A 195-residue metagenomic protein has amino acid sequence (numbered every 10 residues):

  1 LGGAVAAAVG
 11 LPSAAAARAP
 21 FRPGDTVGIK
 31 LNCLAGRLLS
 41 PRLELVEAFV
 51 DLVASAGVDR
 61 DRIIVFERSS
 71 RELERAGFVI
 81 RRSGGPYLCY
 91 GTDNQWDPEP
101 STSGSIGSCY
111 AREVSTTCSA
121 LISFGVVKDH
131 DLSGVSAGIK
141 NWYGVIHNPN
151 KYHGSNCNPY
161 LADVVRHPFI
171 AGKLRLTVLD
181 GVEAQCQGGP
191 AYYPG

Functional and structural regions predicted by a protein language model:
L1-T26, L34-E47, D51-G195: Extended, low-polarity segments enriched in aliphatic/aromatic residues
